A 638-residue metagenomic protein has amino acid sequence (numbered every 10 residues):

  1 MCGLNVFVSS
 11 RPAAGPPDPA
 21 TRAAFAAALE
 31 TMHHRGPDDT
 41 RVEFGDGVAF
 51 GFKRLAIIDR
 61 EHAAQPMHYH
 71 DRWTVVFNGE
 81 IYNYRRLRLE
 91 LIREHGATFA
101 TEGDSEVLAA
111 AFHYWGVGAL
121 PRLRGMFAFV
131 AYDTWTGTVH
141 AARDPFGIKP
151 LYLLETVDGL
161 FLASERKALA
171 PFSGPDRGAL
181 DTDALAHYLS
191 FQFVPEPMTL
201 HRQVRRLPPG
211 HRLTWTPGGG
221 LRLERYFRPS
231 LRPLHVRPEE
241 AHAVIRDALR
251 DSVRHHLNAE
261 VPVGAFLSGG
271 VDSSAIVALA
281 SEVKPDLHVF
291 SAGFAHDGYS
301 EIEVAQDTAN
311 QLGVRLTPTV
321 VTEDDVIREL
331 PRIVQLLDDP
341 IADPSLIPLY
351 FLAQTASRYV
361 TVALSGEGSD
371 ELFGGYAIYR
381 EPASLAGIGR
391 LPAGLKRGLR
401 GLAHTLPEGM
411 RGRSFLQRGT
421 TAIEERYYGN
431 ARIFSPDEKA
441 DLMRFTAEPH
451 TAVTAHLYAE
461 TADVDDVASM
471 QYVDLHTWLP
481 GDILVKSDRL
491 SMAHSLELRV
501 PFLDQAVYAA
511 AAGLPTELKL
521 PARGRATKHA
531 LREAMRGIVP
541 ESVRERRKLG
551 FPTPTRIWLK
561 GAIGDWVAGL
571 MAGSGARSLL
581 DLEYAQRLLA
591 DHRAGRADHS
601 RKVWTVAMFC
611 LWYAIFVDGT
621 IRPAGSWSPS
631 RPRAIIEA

Functional and structural regions predicted by a protein language model:
M1-L337, L349, A353, R536 (+5 more regions): Cysteine-centered catalytic environments shared across enzyme families
M1-L4, P19, A27, G174-R177 (+5 more regions): Adenosyl-5′-phosphate
V42, A64-M67, F99, L123 (+9 more regions): Short clusters of hydrophobic/aromatic residues that line enzyme substrate/ligand-binding pockets
V130, I341-A353, P392-G398, G573 (+1 more regions): Short, basic, helix/turn surface patches
P145, V157, F351-G409, T461 (+2 more regions): Active-site adenylate/phosphate-handling loop in enzymes that bind or generate adenylated species
P331-Q335, Y379-E381, W558-K560: Short low-complexity, flexible loop/linker segments enriched in glycine and/or proline with clustered acidic
Q335, H404-E408, A422-R426: Alpha-helical subdomain
L336-P340, A568: Active-site proximal helix-loop segment of RNase H-like, two-metal nucleases, encompassing DDE(D)
